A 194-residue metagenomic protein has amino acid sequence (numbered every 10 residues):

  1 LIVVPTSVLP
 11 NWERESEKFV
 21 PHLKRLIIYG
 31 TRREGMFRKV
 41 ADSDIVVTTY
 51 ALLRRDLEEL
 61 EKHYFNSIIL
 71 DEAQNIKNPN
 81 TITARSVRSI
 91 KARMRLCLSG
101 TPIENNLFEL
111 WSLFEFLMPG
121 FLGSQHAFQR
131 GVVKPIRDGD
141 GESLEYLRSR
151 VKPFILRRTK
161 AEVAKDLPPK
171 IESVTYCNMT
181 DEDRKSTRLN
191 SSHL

Functional and structural regions predicted by a protein language model:
L1-D140, R148-R188: ASCE P-loop NTPase motor core, strongest for the SF2 helicase catalytic module
L144: Cys/His-rich Zn2+-binding cysteine-cluster or related metal-binding knuckle/ribbon modules and their
L189-L194: Positively charged, low-complexity/disordered segments
